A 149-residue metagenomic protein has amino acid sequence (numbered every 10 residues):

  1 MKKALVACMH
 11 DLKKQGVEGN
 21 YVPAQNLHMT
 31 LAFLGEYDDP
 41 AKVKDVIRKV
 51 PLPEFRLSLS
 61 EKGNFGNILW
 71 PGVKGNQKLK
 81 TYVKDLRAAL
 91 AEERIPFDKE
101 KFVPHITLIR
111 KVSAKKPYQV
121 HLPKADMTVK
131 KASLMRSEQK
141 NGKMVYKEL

Functional and structural regions predicted by a protein language model:
M1-L149: Histidine-dependent nucleotide/RNA phosphoesterase domain, centered on the 2H-phosphoesterase fold with its duplicated
